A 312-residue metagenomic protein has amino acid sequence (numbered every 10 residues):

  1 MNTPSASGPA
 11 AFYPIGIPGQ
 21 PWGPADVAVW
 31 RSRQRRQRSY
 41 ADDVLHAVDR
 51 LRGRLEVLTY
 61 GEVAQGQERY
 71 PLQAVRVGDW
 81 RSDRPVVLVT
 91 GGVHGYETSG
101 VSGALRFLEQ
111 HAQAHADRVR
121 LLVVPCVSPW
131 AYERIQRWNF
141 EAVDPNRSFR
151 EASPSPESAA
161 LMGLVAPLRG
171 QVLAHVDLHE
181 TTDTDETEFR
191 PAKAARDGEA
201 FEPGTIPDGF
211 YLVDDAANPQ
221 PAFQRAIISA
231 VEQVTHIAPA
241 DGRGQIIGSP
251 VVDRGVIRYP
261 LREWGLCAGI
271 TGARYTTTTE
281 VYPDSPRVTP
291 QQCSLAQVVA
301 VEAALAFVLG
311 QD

Functional and structural regions predicted by a protein language model:
M1-D312: Structured catalytic-domain cores with a bias toward divalent-metal coordination
